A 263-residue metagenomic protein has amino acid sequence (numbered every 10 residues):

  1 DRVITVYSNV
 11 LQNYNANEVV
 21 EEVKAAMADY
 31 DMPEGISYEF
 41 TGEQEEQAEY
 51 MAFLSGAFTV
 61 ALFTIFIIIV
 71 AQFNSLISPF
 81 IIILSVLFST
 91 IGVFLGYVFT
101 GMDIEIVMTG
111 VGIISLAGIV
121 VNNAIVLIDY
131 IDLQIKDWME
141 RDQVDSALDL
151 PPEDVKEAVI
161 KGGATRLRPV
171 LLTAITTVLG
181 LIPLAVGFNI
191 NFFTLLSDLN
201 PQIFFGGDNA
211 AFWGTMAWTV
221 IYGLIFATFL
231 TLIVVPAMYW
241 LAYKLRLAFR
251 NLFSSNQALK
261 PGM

Functional and structural regions predicted by a protein language model:
D1-A61, I67-F73, W138-E157: Extracytoplasmic/periplasmic membrane-proximal domains and adjacent transmembrane bundles of envelope biogenesis
E45, L184, L259-G262: Short alpha-helical linear motifs
I67-R166, L172-I190, L196, Y222 (+2 more regions): Hydrophobic transmembrane alpha-helices and their membrane-interface caps in long multi-pass transport proteins
K136-D154, N189-A211, I233-M263: Interfacial helix-loop-helix hairpins and adjacent transmembrane helices of multi-pass alpha-helical membrane proteins
F212, M216: Structured binding elements
